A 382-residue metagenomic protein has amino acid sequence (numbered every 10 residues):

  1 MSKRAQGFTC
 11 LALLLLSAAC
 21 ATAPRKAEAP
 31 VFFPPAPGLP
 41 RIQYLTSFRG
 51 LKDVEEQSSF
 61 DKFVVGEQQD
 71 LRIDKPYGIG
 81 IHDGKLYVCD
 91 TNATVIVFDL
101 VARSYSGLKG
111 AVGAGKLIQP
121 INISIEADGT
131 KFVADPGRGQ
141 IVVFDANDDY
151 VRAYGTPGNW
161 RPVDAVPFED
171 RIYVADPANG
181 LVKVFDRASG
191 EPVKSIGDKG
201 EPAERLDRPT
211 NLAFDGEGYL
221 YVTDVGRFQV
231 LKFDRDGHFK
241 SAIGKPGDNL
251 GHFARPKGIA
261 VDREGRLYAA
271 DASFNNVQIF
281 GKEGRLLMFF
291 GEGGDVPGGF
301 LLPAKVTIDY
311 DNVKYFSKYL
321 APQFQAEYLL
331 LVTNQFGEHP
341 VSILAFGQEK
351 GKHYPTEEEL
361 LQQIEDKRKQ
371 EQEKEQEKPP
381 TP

Functional and structural regions predicted by a protein language model:
M1-T9: Bacterial N-terminal signal peptides that target proteins for export
T9-A18: Bacterial N-terminal signal peptides
C20-P382: Eukaryotic scaffold repeat domains enriched in small/polar residues
